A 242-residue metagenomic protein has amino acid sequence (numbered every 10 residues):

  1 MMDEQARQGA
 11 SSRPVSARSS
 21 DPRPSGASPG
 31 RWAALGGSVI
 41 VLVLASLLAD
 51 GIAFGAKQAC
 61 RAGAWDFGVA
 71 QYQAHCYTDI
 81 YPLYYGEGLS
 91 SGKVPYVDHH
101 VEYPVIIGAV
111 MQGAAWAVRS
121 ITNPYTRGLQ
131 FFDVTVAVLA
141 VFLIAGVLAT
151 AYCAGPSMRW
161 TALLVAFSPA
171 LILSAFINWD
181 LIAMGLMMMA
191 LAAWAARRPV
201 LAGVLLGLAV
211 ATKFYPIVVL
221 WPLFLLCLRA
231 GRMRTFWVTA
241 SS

Functional and structural regions predicted by a protein language model:
M2-G155: TM-lumen/periplasm interface segments of multi-pass membrane proteins, especially the first transmembrane helix
D133, L186, V200-V204, L220: The feature captures the transmembrane alpha-helix scaffold of multi-pass secondary transporters
A149, A183-P199: Specific aromatic-rich, kink-prone transmembrane helix
T150-S168, L201: Transmembrane-helix signature of polytopic, membrane-embedded enzymes that assemble or transfer cell-envelope glycans
A162-F167, L171-M189, T212, V218-V219: Multi-pass, polyprenyl lipid-linked donor-dependent membrane glycosyltransferases
A193-L208, M233-T239: Short hydrophobic alpha-helices at membrane interfaces in multi-pass membrane enzymes
G203-L223: Central I-helix of cytochrome P450 enzymes
V218-S242: Perimembrane helix-loop-helix junctions
